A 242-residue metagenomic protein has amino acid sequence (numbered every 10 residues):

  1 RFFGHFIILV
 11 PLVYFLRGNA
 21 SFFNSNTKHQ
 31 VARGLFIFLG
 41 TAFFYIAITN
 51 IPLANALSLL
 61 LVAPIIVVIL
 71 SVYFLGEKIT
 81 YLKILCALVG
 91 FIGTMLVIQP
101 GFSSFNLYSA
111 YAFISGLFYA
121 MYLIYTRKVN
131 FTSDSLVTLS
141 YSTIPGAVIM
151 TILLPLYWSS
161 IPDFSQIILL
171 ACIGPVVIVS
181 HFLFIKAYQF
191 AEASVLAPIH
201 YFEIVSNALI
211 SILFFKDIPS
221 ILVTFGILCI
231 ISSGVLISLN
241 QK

Functional and structural regions predicted by a protein language model:
F3, V10, G34, F38-A42 (+8 more regions): Hydrophobic/small/kink-forming positions within alpha-helical transmembrane segments of polytopic membrane proteins
F6-A32, Y81, S133, I144 (+3 more regions): Membrane-interface interhelical linkers
F6-L9, F102-P162: Transmembrane alpha-helical segments that form core, pore/gating elements of small-molecule transporters/exporters
F22-N26, T94, Q99-M121, P155-C172 (+1 more regions): Juxtamembrane helix-entry segments on the extracytoplasmic side of multipass membrane proteins
V31-I46, I114-Y125, S159-S194, C229-S232 (+1 more regions): Hydrophobic alpha-helical transmembrane segments of multi-pass membrane transport proteins, especially secondary
L57-V62, V129-P145, H181-I212: Helix-helix packing/entry segments at the starts of transmembrane helices
A63-L85, V205-T224: C-terminal transmembrane-helix exit sites in multi-pass transporters
L82-Q99, L222-Q241: Hydrophobic transmembrane alpha-helices of multi-pass small-molecule transport proteins
